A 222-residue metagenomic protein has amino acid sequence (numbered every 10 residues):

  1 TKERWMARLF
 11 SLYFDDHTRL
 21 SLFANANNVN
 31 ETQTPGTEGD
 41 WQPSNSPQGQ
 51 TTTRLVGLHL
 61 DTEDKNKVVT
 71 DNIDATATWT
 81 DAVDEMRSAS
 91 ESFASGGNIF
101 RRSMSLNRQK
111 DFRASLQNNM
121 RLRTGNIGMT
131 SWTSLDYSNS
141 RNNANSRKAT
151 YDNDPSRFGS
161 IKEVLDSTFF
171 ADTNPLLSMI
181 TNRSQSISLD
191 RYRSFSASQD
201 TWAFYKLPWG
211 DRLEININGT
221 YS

Functional and structural regions predicted by a protein language model:
T1-W5, H17-S222: Primarily recognizes Gram-negative and organellar outer-membrane beta-barrels
